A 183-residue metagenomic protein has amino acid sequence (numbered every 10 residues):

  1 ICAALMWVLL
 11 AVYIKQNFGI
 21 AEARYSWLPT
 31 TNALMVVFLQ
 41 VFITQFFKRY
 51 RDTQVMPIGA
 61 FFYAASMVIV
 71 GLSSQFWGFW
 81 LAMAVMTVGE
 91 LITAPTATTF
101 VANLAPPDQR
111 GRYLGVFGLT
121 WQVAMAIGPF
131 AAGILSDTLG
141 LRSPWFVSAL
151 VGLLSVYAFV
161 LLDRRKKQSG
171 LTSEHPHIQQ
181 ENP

Functional and structural regions predicted by a protein language model:
V8-L28: Short amphipathic helix-loop junctions that connect adjacent transmembrane helices in Major Facilitator Superfamily/SLC
E22-A23, P107-F117: Loop-to-transmembrane helix entry/capping segments in MFS-fold secondary transporters and related SLC/MFSD carriers
F38-D52, S136-D137: Helix-to-loop junctions at the C-terminal end of transmembrane segments in multipass secondary transporters
Q54-I69: Structural signature of the two symmetry-related core transmembrane helices
G71-M83: Helix-loop junctions at membrane interfaces in 12-TM secondary transporters
I92-A105: Intracellular juxtamembrane helix-capping segments at the cytosolic ends of symmetry-related transmembrane helices
I134-G152: A membrane-interface helix-boundary motif in multi-pass transporters
S148-P183: Multi-pass alpha-helical transporter architecture, strongest for 12-TM Major Facilitator/SLC carriers used
